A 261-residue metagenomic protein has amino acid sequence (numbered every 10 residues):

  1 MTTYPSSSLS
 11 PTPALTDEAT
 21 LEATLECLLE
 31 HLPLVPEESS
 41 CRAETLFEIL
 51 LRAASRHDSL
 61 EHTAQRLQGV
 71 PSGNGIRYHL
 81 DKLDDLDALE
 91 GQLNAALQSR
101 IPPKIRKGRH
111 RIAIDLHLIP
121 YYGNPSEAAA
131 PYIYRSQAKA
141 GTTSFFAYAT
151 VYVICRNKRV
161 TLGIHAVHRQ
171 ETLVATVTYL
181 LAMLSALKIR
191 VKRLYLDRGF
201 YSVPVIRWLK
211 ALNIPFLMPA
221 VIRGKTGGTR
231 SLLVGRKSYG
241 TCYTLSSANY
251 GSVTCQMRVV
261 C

Functional and structural regions predicted by a protein language model:
M1-S7, Q92-L93, G224-T226: Long, acidic, intrinsically disordered low-complexity segments
M1-Y78: Gly/serine-rich nucleotide phosphate-binding loop at the start of the catalytic core of nucleotide/ADP-ribose-handling
I49, T63-A64, S72, G108-Y122 (+3 more regions): Short, conserved catalytic/metal-binding motifs centered on acidic residues
A54-S59, G69-S72, I105-R106, H110 (+1 more regions): Short, solvent-exposed loop/edge-beta patches enriched in aromatic
R77-I154: Active-site-proximal, Lys/Arg-enriched surface segment that forms a nucleic-acid-binding/basic interface patch
Y134-I189: Electropositive, glycine- and tryptophan-enriched low-complexity nucleic-acid-binding patches
E171-S231: Domain-level cores of phosphate- or acyl-group-handling catalytic modules
L212-C261: An anionic, glycine-rich sequence signature occurring as long contiguous blocks
